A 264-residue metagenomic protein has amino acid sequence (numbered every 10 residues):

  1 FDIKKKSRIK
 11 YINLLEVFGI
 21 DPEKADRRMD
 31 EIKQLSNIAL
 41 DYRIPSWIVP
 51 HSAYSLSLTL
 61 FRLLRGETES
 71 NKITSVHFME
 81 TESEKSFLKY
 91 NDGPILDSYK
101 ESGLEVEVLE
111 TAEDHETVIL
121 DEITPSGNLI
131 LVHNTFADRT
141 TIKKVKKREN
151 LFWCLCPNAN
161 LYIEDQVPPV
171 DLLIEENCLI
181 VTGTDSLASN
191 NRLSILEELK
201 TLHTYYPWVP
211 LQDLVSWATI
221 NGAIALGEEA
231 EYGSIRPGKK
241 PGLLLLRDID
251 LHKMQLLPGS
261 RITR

Functional and structural regions predicted by a protein language model:
D2-S7, R27-F152, E164-I180, A230: Histidine/acidic residue-rich metal-binding segments in metalloenzymes
L14-I20, E80, P157-L161, D185-A188: Short, acidic/turn-prone active-site loops that include or flank metal/cofactor- and phosphate-binding residues
V17-D26, I38-S46, S102-V108, V181-N190 (+1 more regions): Short, basic, helix/turn surface patches
V17-I20, I48, E229, P237: A structural signal for the main folded, soluble domain(s) of proteins
D21-R28, Y162-V167, N191-L193, Q255-L256: Short, charged, surface-exposed secondary-structure boundary motifs
L96, E122-T124, C156-A159, Q166-D248: His/Asp/Glu-enriched, well-ordered alpha-helical/loop segment that forms or immediately abuts the divalent-metal
Q255-R264: Short, compositionally biased
